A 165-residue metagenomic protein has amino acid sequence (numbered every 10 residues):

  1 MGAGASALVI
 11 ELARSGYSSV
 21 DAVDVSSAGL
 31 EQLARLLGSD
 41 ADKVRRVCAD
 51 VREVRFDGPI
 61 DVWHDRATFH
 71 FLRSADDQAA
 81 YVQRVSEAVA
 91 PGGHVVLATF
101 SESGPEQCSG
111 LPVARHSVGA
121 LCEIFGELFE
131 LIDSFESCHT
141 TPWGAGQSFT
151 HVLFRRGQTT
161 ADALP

Functional and structural regions predicted by a protein language model:
M1-G58, L72-A88, G93-P165: Class I (Rossmann-like) S-adenosyl-L-methionine-dependent methyltransferase catalytic domain, capturing the SAM-binding
D61: Conserved acidic residues
H64: A conserved beta-strand element that flanks and buttresses the S-adenosyl-L-methionine
A67-F71: Short catalytic micro-motifs in class I SAM-dependent methyltransferases
